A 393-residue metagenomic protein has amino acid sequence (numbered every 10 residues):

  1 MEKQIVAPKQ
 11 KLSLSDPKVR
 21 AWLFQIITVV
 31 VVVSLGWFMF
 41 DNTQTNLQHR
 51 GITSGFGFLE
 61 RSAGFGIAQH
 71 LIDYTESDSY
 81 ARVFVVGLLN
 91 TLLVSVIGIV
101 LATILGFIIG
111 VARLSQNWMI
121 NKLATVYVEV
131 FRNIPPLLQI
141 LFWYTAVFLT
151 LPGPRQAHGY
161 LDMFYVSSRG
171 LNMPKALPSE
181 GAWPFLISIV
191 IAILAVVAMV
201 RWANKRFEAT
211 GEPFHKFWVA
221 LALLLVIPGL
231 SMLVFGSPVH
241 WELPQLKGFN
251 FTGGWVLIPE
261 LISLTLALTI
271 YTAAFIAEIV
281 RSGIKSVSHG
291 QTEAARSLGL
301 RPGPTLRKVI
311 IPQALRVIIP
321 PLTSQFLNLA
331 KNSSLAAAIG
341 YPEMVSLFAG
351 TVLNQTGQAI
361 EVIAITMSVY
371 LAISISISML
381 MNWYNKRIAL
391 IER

Functional and structural regions predicted by a protein language model:
E2-R393: Transmembrane alpha-helices and adjacent helix-loop boundaries
